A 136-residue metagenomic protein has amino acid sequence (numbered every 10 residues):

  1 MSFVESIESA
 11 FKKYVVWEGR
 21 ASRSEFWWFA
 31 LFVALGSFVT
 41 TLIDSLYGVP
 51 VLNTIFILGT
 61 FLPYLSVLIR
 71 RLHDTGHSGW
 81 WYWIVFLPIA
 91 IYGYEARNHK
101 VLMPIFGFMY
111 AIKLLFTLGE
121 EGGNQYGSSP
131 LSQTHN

Functional and structural regions predicted by a protein language model:
M1-F32, Y64-W80, I112-N136: Membrane-interface extramembranous regions at the lipid-water interface
S24-L68, T75-T117: Hydrophobic alpha-helical transmembrane segments in multi-pass membrane proteins
